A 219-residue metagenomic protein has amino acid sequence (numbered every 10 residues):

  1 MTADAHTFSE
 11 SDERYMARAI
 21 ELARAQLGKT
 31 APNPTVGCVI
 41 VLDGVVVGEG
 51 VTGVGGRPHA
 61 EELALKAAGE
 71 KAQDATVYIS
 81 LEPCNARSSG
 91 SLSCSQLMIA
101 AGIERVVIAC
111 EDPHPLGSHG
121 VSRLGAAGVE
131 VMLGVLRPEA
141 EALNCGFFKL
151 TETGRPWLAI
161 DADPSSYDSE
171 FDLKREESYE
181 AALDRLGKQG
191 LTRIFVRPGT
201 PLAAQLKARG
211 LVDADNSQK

Functional and structural regions predicted by a protein language model:
T2-A17, A23-Q26, K149-L150, G154-K219: Enzymes that bind and transform nitrogen-containing heteroaromatic metabolites
T2-G55: N-terminal subdomain of lithium-sensitive/metallo-dependent phosphomonoesterases centered on the IMPase/IPPase/PAP
A19, A23, E61-A64, A68 (+2 more regions): Generic hydrophobic alpha-helical segments
A19, G37, C84, L124 (+1 more regions): Residue-level signal for inorganic ion chemistry
K29-N33, G69-K71, I99, F148-G154 (+1 more regions): Solvent-exposed alpha-helices and their adjacent loops that cap or buttress functional pockets in soluble metabolic
I40-E141, Q205-K207: Zn2+-dependent cytidine deaminase-like catalytic core
S91-L92, R137, E141-C145, E176-E180 (+1 more regions): Structural motif corresponding to alpha-helix initiation and N-cap regions
V121-R123, G146-L150: Short low-complexity, flexible loop/linker segments enriched in glycine and/or proline with clustered acidic
